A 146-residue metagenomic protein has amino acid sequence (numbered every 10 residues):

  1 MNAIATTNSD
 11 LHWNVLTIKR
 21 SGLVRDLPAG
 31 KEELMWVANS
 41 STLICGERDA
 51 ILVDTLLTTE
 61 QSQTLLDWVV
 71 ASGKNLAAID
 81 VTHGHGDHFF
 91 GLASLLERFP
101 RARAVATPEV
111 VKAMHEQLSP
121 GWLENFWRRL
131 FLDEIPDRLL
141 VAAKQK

Functional and structural regions predicted by a protein language model:
M1-R48, L57-E60: Zn-dependent metallo-beta-lactamase
I4, V111-K146: Metallo-beta-lactamase
S21, D87, V110-K112: Surface-exposed, flexible loop/turn segments at secondary-structure boundaries
D49-I51, A78: Structural motif
I51-V53, A104: Short hydrophobic-aromatic micro-motifs
D54-T55, G84: Glycine- and other small-residue-rich loops at beta-strand/loop junctions that grip anionic moieties
T55-L57, P108: A mature extracytoplasmic/lumenal domain signature
E60-A106: Active-site metal-binding motif and surrounding structural segment of the metallo-beta-lactamase
